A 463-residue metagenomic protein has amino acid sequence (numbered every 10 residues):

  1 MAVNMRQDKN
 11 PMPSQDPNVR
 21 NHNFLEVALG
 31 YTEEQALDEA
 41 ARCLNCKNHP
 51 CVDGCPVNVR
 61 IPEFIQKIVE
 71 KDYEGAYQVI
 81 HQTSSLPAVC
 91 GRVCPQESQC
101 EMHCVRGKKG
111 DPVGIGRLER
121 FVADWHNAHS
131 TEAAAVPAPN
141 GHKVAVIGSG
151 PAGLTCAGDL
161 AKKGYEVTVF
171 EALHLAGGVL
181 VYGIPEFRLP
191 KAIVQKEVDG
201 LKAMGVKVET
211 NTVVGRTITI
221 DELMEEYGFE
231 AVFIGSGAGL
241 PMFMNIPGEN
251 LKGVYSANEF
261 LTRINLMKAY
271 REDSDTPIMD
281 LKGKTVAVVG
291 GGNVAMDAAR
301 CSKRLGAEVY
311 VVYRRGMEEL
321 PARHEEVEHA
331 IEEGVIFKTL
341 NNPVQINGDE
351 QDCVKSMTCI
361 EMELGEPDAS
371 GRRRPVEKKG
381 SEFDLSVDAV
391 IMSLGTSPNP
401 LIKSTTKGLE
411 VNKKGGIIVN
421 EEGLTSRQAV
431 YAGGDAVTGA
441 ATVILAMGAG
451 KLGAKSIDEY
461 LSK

Functional and structural regions predicted by a protein language model:
V3-L25, P50-G75, E97-D124: Iron-sulfur (Fe-S) cluster-binding segments and ferredoxin-like electron-carrier domains, especially [2Fe-2S]
L29-H49, Y73-Q99: Immediate flanking context of iron-sulfur cluster ligation sites
F64, P87-I147, K163, V206-K284 (+2 more regions): FAD-binding core/adjacent interface of flavoenzyme oxidoreductases
H142-T168, A295-K303: N-terminal Rossmann-like FAD-binding beta1-loop-alpha1 element of flavoenzymes
V169, L173-A203, V208, A299-Q345: Rossmann-like dinucleotide-binding cores of NAD(P)H-dependent redox enzymes
T210-E222, L340-D352, G365: A conserved short coil-to-beta-strand element within the FAD-binding core of flavoproteins
N250-G283, P367-A440: FAD-site-proximal beta/loop scaffold in flavoenzymes
A436-S462: A conserved FAD-binding loop/helix module that cradles the flavin
